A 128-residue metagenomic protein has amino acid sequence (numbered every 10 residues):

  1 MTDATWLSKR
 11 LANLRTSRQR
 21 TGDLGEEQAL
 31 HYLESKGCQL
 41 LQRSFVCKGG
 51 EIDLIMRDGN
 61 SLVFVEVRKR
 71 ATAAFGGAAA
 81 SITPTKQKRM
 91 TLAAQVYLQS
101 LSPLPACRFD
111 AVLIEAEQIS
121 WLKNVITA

Functional and structural regions predicted by a protein language model:
M1-R43: Acidic-basic catalytic patches of nuclease active cores, encompassing PD-(D/E)XK and other metal-cofactor nuclease
S8-L11, K69-A116: Catalytic cores of nucleic-acid endonucleases
E26, E51-D53, E66, K86 (+1 more regions): Acidic active-site catalytic centers that drive phospho-/nucleotidyl reactions and related ester hydrolyses
L33, I52-A78, M90: Conserved catalytic cores of phosphodiester-cleaving nucleases, focusing on short active-site segments
L40-Q42, F64, F109: Hydrophobic residues on conserved beta-strands that form the core of alpha/beta folds
C47-G50, E117: Short acidic/glycine-enriched loop/turn segments that link adjacent beta-strands
S61-V63, R108, S120: Protein kinase-like catalytic core scaffold
I114-A128: Short, low-complexity, polybasic intrinsically disordered segments
